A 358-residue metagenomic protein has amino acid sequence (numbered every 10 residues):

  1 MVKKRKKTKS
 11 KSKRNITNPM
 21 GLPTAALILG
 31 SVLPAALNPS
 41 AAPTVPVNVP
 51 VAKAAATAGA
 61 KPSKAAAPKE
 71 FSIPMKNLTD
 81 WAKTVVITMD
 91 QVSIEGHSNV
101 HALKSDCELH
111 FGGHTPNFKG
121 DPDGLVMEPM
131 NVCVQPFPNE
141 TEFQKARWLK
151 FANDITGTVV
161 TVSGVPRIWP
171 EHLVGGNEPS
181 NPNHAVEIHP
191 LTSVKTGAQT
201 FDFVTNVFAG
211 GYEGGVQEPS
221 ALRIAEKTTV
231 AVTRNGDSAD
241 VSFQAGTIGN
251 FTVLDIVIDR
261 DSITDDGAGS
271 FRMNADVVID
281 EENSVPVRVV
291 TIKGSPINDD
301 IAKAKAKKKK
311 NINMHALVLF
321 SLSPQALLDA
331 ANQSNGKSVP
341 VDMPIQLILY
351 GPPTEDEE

Functional and structural regions predicted by a protein language model:
M1-N15: Short Lys/Arg-rich cationic patches that frequently serve as NLS/NoLS or arginine-rich RNA/DNA-binding motifs
K3, L33, P46-P50: N-terminal non-cleavable signal-anchor helices
K7, I28, A35-L37, A60 (+1 more regions): Intrinsic disorder/low-complexity segments
S10-S12, S40, T57, S63: Intrinsically disordered, low-complexity serine/threonine-rich segments
K13-A41: Sec-dependent N-terminal signal peptides
V45-E358: OB-fold and OB-like single-stranded nucleic-acid-recognition modules and their adjacent interaction interfaces
